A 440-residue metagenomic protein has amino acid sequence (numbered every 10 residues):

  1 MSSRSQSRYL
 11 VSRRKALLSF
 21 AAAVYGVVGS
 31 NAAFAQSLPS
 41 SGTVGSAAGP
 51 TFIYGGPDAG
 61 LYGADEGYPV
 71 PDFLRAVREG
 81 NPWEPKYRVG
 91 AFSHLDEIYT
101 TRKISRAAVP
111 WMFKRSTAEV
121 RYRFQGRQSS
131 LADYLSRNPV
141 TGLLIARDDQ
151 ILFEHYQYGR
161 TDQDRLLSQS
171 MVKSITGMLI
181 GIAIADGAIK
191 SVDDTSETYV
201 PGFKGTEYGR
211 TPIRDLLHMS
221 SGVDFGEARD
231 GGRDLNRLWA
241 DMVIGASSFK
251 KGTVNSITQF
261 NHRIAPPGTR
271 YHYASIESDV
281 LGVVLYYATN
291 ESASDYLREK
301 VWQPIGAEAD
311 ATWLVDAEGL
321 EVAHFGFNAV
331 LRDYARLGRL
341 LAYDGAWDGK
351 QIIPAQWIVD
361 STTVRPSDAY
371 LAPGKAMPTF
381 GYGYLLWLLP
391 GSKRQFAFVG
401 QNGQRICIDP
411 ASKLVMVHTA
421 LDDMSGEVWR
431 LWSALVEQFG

Functional and structural regions predicted by a protein language model:
S2-R4, Y9-A21, Y25-G29, A33-T161 (+5 more regions): N-terminal leader/targeting segments and the immediately adjacent pre-domain N-terminus
Q128, T161-D162, F260-P267, E277-D279 (+1 more regions): Flexible glycine/proline-enriched surface loops and loop-helix/loop-strand junctions
D149, L167-V192, L216, L281-L285 (+1 more regions): Active-site SXXK
Q150-H155, E197-T198, R233-P267, E291-D310: Short, charged, amphipathic alpha-helices and their helix-cap/turn boundaries
L167, D186-A228, H262, Y287-F325 (+1 more regions): Active-site helix/loop module of the DD-peptidase/beta-lactamase fold, centered on the serine-lysine SxxK catalytic
M219, I276-V284, A323-A346, Q404-A420: Active-site-proximal alpha-helical segments within enzyme catalytic domains
A265-Y273, E321-N328, F398-N402, D423: Solvent-exposed loop and edge beta-strand segments that line ligand/cofactor-binding and catalytic clefts
E308-A311, V359-V415: Active-site Gly/Thr loop motif
